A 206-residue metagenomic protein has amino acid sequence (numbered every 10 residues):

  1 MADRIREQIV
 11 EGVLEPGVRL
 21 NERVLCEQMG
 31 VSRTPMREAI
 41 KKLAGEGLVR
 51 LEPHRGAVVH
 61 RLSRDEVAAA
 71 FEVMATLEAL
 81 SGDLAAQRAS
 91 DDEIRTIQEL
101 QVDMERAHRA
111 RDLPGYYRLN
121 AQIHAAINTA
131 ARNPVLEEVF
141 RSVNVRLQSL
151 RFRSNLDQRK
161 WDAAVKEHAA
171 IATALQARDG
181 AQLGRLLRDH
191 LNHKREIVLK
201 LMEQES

Functional and structural regions predicted by a protein language model:
M1-Q87, D92, T129, R195-S206: Short linear motifs at protein or domain termini
S63-R64, L150-S154: Short alpha-helical transmembrane interface motifs in multi-pass membrane proteins
A70, D91-F152, K166-A174, Q182-H193: Conserved amphipathic alpha-helical segments that form helical-bundle/coiled-coil interaction surfaces
A75-T76, D83-L84, R141-S142, R153-S154 (+1 more regions): Glycine-rich loops and low-complexity Gly/Arg-rich segments that provide flexible linkers or classic glycine-based
R159-D162: Active-site loop of classical SDR/Rossmann-like NAD(P)-dependent oxidoreductases, centered on the catalytic Tyr-X3-Lys
D179: Conserved G/P- and acidic residue-centered "switch" motifs that form tight phosphate/ATP-binding loops in soluble
